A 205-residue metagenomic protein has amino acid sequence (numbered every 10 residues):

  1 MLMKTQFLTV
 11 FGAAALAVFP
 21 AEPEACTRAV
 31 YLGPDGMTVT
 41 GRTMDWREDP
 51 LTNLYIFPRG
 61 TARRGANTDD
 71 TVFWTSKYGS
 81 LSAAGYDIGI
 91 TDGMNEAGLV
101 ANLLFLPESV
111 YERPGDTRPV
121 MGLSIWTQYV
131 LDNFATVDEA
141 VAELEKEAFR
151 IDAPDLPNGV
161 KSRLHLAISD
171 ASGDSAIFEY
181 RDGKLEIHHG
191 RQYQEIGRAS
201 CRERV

Functional and structural regions predicted by a protein language model:
M1-V10: Bacterial N-terminal signal peptides that target proteins for export
T9-V18: Bacterial N-terminal signal peptides
F19-A25: Sec/Tat signal peptide C-region and signal peptidase I cleavage site
A25-P119, K146-E147, I151: A contiguous strand-loop segment
L32, T117-R150: Alpha/propeptide regions of enzymes that mature by internal proteolysis
L32-D35, N95-A97, D170-G173, E179-K184: Short acidic-glycine loop/turn motifs at beta-strand connectors
V141-E179: Aromatic- and glycine-enriched pocket-lining scaffold segments that form the walls of small-molecule binding clefts
I196-V205: Residue-level detector of conserved catalytic or cofactor/ligand-binding positions in enzyme active sites
